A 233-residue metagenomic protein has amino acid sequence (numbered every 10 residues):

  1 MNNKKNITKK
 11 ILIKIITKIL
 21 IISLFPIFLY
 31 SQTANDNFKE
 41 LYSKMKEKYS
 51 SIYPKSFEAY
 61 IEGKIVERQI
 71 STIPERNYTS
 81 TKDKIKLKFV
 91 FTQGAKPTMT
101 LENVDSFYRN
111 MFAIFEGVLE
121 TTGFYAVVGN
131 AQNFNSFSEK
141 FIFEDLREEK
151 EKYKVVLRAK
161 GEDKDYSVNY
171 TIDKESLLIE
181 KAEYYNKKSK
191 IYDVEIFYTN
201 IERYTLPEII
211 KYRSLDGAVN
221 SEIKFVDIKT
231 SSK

Functional and structural regions predicted by a protein language model:
M1-I13: N-terminal secretory signal peptides that target proteins for export/translocation
K18-I27: Bacterial N-terminal signal peptides
F28-V66: N-terminal leader/targeting segments and the immediate start of mature chains
T33-E40, M99-Y166: Flexible, processing/modification-adjacent segments and terminal tails in exported/periplasmic/extracellular proteins
K44-K46, L87-F91, I196-N200: Extended lipid/amphipathic-ligand handling interfaces
A59-I61, K96-N103, T205-Y212: Short, hydrophobic/proline-enriched secondary-structure or compact coil segments at domain edges
Y60-Q93: N-terminal, post-signal-peptide region of Sec/Tat-exported proteins
K150-K233: Gly/Pro-enriched, hydrophobic low-complexity segments that function as extracytoplasmic propeptides/linkers
